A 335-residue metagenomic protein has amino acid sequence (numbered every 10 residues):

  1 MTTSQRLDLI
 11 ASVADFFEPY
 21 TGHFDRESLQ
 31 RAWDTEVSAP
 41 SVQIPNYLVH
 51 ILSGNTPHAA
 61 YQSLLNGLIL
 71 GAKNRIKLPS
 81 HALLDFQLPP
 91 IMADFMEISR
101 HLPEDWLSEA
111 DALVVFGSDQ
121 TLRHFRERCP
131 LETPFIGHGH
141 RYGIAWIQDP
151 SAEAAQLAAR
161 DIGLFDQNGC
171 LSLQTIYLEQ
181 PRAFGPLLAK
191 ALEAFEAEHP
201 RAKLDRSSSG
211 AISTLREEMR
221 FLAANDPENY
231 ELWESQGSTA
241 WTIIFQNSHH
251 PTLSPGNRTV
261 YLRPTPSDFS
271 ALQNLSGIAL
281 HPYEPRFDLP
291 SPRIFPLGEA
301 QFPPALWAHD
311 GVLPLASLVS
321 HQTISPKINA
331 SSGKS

Functional and structural regions predicted by a protein language model:
M1-V49, H58, T265-D268, L275-R286 (+2 more regions): N-terminal Rossmann-like NAD(P)+-binding subdomain of aldehyde/semialdehyde dehydrogenases
A32-F95: Conserved small-residue-rich beta-alpha loop and adjacent elements that most often cradle the phosphate/pyrophosphate
A32-N55, S99-L107, T239-G256: Donor nucleotide-activated moiety binding/catalytic core segment of transferases that use nucleotide-activated donors
Y47, A93-P181, W307-G333: Conserved NAD(P)+-binding/catalytic subdomain of aldehyde/semialdehyde dehydrogenases
I51-G54, K77-S80, V115-S118, H138-G139 (+4 more regions): Short His-Asn-centered micro-motif
A60, T121-R123, G185, R286: Short, well-ordered alpha-helical microsegments
F165-L178, R182-I328: NAD(P)-dependent aldehyde/semialdehyde dehydrogenase
